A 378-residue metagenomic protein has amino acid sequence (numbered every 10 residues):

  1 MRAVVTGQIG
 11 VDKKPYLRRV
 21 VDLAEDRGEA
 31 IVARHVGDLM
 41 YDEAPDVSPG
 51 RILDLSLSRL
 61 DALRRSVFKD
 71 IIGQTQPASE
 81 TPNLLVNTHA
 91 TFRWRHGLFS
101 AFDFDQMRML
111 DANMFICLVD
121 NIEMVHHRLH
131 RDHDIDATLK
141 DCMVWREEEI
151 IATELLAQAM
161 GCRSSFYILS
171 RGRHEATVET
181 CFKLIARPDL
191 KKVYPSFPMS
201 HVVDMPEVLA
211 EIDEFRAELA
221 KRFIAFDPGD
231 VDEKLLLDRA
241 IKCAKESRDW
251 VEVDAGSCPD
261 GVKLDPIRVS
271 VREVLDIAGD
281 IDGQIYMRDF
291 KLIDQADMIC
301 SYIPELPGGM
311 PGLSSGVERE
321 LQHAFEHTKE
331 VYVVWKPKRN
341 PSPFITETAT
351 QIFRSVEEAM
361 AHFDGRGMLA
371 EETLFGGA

Functional and structural regions predicted by a protein language model:
M1, P82-L84, K191: A generic secondary-structure signal marking the coil-to-beta-strand transition
A3-E29, H35-L39, R59-A62, P77 (+2 more regions): Conserved catalytic or regulatory cores that recognize and/or transform ribose-phosphate-containing ligands
S48-W94: Conserved nucleotide-sensing/catalytic segment adjacent to the nucleotide-binding pocket in NTP-handling enzymes
G97-F102: Substrate-gripping "pore-loop 1 plus following alpha2 helix"
D105: A mobile, often basic/glycine-rich helix-loop segment that functions as the active-site lid/recognition loop
